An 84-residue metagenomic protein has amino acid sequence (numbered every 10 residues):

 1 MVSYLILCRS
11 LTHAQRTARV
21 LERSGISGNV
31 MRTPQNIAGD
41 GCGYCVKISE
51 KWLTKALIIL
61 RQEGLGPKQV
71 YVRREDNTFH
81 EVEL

Functional and structural regions predicted by a protein language model:
M1-V2, P67: A structure-centric signal for secondary-structure junctions around beta-strands
V2-L5, R9-T12, A18-E22, I26-T54: Amphipathic, hydrophobic secondary-structure cores in small proteins
L53-L84: C-terminal structural segments of small proteins and small subunits
